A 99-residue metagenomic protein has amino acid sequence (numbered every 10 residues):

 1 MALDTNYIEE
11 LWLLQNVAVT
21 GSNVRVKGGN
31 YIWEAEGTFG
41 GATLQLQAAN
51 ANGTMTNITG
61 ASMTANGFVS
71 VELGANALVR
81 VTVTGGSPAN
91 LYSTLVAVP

Functional and structural regions predicted by a protein language model:
M1-K27: Transition segment at domain starts
A2-E10, S87-A89, V96-P99: Short, low-complexity N-terminal tether/leader segments at secretion or assembly junctions of large, surface-exposed
T5, V19, L44, L91-S93: Generic structural motif
S22-N23, N66-L73: Exposed aromatic-hydrophobic patches
N23-F39: A short, compositionally biased N-terminal segment around positions ~18-40 that is enriched in charged/polar residues
G28-W33, E72-L95: Noncatalytic modules at the cell exterior or secretory-pathway interfaces, chiefly beta-strand-rich lectin/adhesion
F39-I58, S93-L95: Short, surface-exposed beta-strand/strand-loop-strand elements in extracellular ectodomains
G60-M63: Short beta-strand segments within Ig-like beta-sandwich modules, predominantly Fibronectin type-III
